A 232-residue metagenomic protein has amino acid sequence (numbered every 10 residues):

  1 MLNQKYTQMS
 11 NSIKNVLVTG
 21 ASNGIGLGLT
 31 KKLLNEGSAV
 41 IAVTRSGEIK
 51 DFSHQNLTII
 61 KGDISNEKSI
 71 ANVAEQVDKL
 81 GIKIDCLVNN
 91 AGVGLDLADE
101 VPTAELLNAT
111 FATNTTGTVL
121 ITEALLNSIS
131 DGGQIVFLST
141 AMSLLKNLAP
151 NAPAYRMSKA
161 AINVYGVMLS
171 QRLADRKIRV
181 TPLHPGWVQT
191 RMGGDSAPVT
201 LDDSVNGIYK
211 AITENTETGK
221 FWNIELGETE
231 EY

Functional and structural regions predicted by a protein language model:
V18-T19, N89-N90, Q134-T140, R179-H184: Structural signature of the Rossmann-like NAD(P)-dependent dehydrogenase/reductase core
S22-K31: N-terminal Rossmann NAD(P)H-binding glycine-rich loop of SDR-like oxidoreductase domains
E36-K50: Conserved glycine-rich Rossmann-like NAD(P)H-binding loop of the short-chain dehydrogenase/reductase
K61-V73, A104: The beta1-alpha1 cofactor-binding region of Rossmann-like NAD(H)/NADP(H)-dependent oxidoreductases
Q76-N89, L95: A glycine-rich helix->loop->beta "capping" turn within Rossmann-like NAD(P)(H)-dependent oxidoreductase domains
V93, E100-F111, D131-A174: Catalytic loop of short-chain dehydrogenase/reductase
D175, P182-L183, G194-Y232: C-terminal helical subdomain
